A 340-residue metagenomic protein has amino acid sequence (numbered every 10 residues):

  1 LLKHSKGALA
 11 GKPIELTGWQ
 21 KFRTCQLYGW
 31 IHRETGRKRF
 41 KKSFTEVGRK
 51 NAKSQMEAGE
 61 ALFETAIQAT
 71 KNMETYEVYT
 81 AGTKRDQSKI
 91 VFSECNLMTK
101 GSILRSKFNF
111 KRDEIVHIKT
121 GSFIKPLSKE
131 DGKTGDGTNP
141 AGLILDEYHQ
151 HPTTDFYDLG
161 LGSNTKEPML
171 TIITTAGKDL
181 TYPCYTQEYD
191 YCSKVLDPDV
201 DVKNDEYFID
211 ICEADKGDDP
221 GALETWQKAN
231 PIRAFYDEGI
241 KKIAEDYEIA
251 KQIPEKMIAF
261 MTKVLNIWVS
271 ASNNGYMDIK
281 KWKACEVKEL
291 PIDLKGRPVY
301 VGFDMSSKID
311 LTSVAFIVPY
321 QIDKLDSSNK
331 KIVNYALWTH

Functional and structural regions predicted by a protein language model:
L1-F303: Phosphate/NTP-binding elements of NTP-utilizing enzymes
G121, S307-L311: Coil-to-beta-strand transition motifs
D310-H340: Metal-dependent catalytic core segments for phosphate chemistry
